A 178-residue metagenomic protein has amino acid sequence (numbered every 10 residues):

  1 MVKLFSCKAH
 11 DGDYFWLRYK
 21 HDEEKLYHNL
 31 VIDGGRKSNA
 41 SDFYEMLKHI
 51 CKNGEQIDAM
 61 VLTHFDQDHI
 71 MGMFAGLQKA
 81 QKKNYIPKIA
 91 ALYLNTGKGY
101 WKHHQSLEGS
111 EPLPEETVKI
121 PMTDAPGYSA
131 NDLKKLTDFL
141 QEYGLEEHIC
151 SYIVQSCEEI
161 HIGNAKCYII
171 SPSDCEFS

Functional and structural regions predicted by a protein language model:
M1-Q56: Conserved beta-strand hairpin/beta-sheet module of binuclear metal-dependent hydrolase folds, prominently
M1-V2, G76-S178: Flexible, acidic/histidine-containing loops and adjacent segments that form or flank the divalent-metal
K8, D33, H64, L92 (+1 more regions): Divalent metal-coordination and catalytic microenvironments
H10, H21, H28, H49 (+5 more regions): Histidine (H) residue identity feature
D11, S38, F65-M71, G99-W101 (+1 more regions): Active-site environment of divalent metal-dependent phosphoester hydrolases
W16-L17, H69-A75, H103-S106: A short acidic (Asp/Glu
R18-K20, V31-R36, D42-F43, H64-F65 (+1 more regions): Amphipathic repeat-derived elements
K25-H28, S41-Y93: Active-site metal-binding motif and surrounding structural segment of the metallo-beta-lactamase
